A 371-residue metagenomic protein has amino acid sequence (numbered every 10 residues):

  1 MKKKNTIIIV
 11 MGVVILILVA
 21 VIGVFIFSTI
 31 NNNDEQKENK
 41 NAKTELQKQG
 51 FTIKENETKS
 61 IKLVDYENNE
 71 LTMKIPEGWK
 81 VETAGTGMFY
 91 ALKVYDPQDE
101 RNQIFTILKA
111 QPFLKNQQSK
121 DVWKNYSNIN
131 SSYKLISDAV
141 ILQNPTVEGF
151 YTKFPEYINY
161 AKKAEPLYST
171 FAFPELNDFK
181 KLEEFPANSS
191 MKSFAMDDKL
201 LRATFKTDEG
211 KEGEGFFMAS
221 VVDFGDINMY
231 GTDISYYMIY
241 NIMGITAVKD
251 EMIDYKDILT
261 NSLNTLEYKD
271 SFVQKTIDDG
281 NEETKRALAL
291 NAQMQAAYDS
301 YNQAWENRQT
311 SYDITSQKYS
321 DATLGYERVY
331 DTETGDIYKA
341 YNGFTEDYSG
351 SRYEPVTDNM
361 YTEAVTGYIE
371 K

Functional and structural regions predicted by a protein language model:
K2-L16, F25: N-terminal Sec-pathway targeting helices
V19-T29: Hydrophobic membrane-targeting alpha-helices
T29-K59: N-terminal, intrinsically disordered, polar/charged segments of Gram-positive cell-envelope systems that serve as
I61-K74, K249-T260: Short aromatic-glycine motifs in intrinsically disordered, low-complexity regions
N68-T86, L263-K269: Proline-anchored loop/turn motifs at beta-strand termini and strand-loop-strand connectors
W79, N241-K285, Y368: Surface-exposed amphipathic alpha-helical segments
E82-A247, N307, Y312-K371: Conserved polar/disulfide-associated segments of primarily extracytoplasmic proteins
T265-T323: Pro/Ala/Gly-rich low-complexity, hydrophilic intrinsically disordered segments
